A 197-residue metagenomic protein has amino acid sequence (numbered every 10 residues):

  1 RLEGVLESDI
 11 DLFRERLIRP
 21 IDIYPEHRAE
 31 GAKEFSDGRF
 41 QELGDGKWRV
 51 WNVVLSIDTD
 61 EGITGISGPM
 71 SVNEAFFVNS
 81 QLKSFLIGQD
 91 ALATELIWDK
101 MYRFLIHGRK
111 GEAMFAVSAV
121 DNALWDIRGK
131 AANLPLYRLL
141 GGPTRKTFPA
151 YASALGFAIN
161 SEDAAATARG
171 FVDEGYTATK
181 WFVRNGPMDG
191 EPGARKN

Functional and structural regions predicted by a protein language model:
R1-E61, G65-M70, F77: Structured beta-strand/loop patches that form or line metal/cofactor-binding pockets in enzymes
S8-D11, S80, S84, F115-S118 (+3 more regions): Flexible, active-site-adjacent loop/turn segments at secondary-structure boundaries
Y24, E42-L43, D58-A131: Metal- or metallocofactor-binding catalytic centers and their adjacent structured scaffolds across diverse enzyme
G44-D45, L139-L140, A168: A generic local secondary-structure boundary/capping motif
N52-V54, A119, P149, A178: Broad gene-expression machinery/nucleic-acid interaction feature
V78, A93, I97, A116 (+5 more regions): General structural feature for long, well-ordered alpha-helical segments within catalytic domains of soluble enzymes
D121-A158: Glycine-rich, aromatic-flanked loop segments that form ligand/cofactor-binding clefts across common enzyme folds
T147, A152-N197: Metal-dependent enolase-superfamily TIM-barrel catalytic cores that perform enediolate-based chemistry
